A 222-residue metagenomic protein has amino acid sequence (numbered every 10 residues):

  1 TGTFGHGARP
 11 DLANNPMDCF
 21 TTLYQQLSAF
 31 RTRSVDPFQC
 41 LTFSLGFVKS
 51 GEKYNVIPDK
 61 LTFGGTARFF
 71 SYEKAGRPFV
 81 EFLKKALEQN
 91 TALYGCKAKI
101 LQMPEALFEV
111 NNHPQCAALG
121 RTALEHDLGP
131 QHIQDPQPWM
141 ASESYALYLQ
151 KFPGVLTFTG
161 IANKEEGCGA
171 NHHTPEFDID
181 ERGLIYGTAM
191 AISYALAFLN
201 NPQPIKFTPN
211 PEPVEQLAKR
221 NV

Functional and structural regions predicted by a protein language model:
T1-N112, W139-M140: Midchain, well-structured core segments that form catalytic/ion-binding scaffolds
P16-C19, L23, C116, S144 (+1 more regions): Catalytic-loop motifs flanking and including active-site residues across diverse enzymes
C19, A29-F30, E81-K85, G129-Q131 (+1 more regions): His/Asp/Glu-rich mid-to-C-terminal helical/loop segments that flank catalytic regions of hydrolases
Q25-T32, L107-I161: Active-site-adjacent substrate-binding region of metalloamidase/peptidase-like peptide-processing proteins
G46, L101, F158-G160, D178: Residues in well-ordered beta-strands of folded domains
V56, D135-W139, Q203-I205: Acidic, glycine-enriched loop/beta-strand segments at the rims of small-molecule binding/catalytic pockets
V56-K60, F152, H172: Short, solvent-exposed loop/turn segments at the edges of secondary structure
F69, F82, E88-G95, L119-L124 (+2 more regions): Domain-wide signal for the mature, well-folded portions of proteins, strongly enriched in nucleus-encoded organellar
